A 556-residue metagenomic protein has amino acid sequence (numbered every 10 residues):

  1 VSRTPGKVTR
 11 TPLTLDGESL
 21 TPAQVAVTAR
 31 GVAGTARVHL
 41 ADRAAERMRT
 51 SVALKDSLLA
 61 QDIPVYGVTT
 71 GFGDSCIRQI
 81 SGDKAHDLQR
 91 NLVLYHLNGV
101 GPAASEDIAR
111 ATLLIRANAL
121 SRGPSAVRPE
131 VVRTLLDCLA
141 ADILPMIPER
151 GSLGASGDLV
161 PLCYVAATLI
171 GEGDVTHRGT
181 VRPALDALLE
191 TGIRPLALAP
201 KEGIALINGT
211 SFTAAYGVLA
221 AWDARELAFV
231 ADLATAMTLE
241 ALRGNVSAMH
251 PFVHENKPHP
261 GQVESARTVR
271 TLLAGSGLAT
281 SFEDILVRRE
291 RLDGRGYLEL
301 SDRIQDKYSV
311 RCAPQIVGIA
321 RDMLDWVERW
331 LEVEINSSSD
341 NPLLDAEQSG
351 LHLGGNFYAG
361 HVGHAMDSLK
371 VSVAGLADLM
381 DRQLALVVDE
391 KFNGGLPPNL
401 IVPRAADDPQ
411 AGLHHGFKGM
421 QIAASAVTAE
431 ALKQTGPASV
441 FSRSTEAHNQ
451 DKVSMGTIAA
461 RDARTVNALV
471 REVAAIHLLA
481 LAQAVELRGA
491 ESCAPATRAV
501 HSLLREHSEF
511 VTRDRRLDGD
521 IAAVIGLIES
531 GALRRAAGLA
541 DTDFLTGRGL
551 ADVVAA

Functional and structural regions predicted by a protein language model:
S2-A36, L40-A45, S51-L59, T168-A556: C-terminal auxiliary extensions adjacent to catalytic cores
L13, S19-V68, F72-R110, R128 (+1 more regions): Residues that scaffold, gate, or flank divalent-cation-dependent active/transport sites
V25, L92, H96, I108 (+6 more regions): Short alpha-helical scaffolding segments that buttress acidic/His motifs in well-ordered protein cores
Y66-L88, Y95-L120, P148-I170, T180 (+1 more regions): FAD-binding core of FAD-dependent oxidoreductases, characterized by glycine-rich FAD pyrophosphate-binding loops
A103, A126-R128, F229, R329: Alpha/propeptide regions of enzymes that mature by internal proteolysis
P124, L153-A155, G412: Conserved, non-catalytic sequence blocks in retroelement Pol enzymes and Pol-derived host proteins
P124-R150: FAD-binding glycine-rich core of flavoenzymes that anchor FAD
I147-S152, E347-L351: Cysteine-centered functional microenvironments
